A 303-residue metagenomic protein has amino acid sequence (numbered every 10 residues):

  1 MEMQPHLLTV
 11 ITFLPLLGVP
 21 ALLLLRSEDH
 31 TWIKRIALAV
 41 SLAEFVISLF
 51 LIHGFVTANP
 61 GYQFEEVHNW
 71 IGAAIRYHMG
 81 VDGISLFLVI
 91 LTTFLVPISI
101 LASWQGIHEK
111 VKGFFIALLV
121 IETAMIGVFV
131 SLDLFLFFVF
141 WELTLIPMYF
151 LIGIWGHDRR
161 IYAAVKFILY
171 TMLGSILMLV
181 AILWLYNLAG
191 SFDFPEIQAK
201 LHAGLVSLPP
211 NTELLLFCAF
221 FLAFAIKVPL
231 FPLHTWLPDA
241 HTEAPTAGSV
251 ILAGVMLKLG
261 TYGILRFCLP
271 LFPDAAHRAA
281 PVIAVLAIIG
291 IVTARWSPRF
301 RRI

Functional and structural regions predicted by a protein language model:
M1-L7, L22-I116, S191-A203: Transmembrane helix-loop-helix hairpins at membrane boundaries of multipass inner-membrane proteins
L8-F13, R35-L38, F87-I90, F115-L119 (+4 more regions): Hydrophobic alpha-helical transmembrane segments
T9-L24, A39-H53, V89-S103, I121-T123 (+5 more regions): Central hydrophobic cores of alpha-helical transmembrane segments in multi-pass inner-membrane proteins across all
P15, I36, D82, L173 (+1 more regions): A residue-level signal for conserved active-site and pocket-lining positions in enzyme catalytic cores
I98-G106, K112, T123-F135, M148-I303: Hydrophobic transmembrane alpha-helices and their helix-loop junctions in integral membrane proteins
E142: Short phosphate-coordinating micro-motif centered on Lys-Gly-acidic
